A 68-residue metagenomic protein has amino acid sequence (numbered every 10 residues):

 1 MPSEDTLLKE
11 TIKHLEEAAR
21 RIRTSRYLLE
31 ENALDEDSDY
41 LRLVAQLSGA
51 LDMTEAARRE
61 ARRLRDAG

Functional and structural regions predicted by a protein language model:
M1-T11: Disorder-to-helix initiation segments
K9-E10, E17-G68: Short, charge-rich amphipathic interface segments used for partner binding and complex assembly
